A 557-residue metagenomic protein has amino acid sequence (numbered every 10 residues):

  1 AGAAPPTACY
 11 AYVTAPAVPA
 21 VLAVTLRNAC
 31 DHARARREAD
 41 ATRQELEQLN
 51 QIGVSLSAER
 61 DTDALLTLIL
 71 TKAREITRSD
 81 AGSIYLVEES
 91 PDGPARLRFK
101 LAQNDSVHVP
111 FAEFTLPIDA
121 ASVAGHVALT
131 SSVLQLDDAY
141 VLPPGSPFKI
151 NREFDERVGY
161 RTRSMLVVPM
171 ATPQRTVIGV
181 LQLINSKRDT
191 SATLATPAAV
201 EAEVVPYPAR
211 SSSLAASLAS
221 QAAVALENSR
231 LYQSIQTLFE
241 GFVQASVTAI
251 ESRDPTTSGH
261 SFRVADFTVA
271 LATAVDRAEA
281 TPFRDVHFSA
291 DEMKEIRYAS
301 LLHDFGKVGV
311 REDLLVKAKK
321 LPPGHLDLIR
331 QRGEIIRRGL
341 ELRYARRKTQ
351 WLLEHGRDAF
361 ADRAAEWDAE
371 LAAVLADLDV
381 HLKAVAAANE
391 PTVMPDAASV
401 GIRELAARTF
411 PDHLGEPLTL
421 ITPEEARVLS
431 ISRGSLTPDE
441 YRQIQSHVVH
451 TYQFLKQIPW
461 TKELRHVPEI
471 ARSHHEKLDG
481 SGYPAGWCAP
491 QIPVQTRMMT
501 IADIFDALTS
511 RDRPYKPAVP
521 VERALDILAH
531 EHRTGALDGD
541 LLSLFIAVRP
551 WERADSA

Functional and structural regions predicted by a protein language model:
A3-T7, D137-L166, N185, T190-V204 (+1 more regions): Signal-transducing coupling segments at domain and membrane junctions
V18-R36, H126-V133, V180-D189, E201 (+7 more regions): Signal-transmission/dimerization alpha-helices at domain junctions
V21-A64, E75, L231-A245, I421-E424: Signal-transmission linkers at sensory-effector interfaces
E59-K100, H108-P110, D119-V123, T130 (+4 more regions): Helix-loop-beta substructure at the N-terminus of cytosolic sensory domains that couple signal/ligand detection
S83-A120, V141-L142, L301, H325-D327 (+5 more regions): GAF sensory/regulatory domain recognition with acknowledged cross-activation on helical regulatory dimers
S90-H126, R152-T162, P255-S258, R284-H287 (+3 more regions): Allosteric regulatory "coupling" segments in signal-transduction proteins
R163-T172, V177-G179: A short, aliphatic-rich beta-strand micro-motif
A202, P206-R210, L214, S246 (+4 more regions): Divalent-cation-assisted or electrostatically stabilized phosphate/pyrophosphate-binding catalytic cores
